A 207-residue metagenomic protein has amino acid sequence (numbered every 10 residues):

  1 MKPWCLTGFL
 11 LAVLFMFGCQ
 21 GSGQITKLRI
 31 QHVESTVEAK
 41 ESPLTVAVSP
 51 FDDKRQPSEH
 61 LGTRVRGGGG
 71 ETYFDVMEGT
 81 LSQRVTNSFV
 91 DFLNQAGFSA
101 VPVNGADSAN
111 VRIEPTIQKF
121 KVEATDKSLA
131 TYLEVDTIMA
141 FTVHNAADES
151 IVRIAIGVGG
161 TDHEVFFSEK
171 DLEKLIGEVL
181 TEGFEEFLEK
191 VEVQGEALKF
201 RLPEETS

Functional and structural regions predicted by a protein language model:
M1-C19: Sec-dependent bacterial lipoprotein signal peptides
C19-Q83, E192-S207: A structural "domain/chain start" motif
Q20-V33, A96, A100-I151, D162-H163: Surface-exposed short loop/turn segments
P50-Q56, T116-V122, I156-G159: Generic short beta-strand segments
R66-T80, A146-E196: Short secondary-structure boundary motifs at beta->alpha junctions and helix caps
E71-V101: Mid-chain, structured segments of secreted extracytoplasmic proteins
S88-S99, E123, E182, E186-K190 (+1 more regions): Structured segments of extracytoplasmic/periplasmic soluble domains in secreted or envelope-associated proteins
